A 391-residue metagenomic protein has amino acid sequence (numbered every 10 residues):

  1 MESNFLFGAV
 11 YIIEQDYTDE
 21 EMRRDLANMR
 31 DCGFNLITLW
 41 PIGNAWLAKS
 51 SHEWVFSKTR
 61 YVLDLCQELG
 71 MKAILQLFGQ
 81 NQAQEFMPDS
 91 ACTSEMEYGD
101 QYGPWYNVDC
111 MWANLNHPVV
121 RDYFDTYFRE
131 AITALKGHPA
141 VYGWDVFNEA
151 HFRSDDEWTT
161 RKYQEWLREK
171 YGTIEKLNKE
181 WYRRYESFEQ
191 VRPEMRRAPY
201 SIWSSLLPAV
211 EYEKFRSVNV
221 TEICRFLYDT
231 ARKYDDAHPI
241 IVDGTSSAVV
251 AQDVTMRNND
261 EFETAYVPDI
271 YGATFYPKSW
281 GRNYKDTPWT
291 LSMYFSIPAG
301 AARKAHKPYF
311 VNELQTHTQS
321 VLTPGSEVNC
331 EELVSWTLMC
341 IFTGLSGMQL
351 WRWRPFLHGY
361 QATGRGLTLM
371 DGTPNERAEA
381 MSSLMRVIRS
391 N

Functional and structural regions predicted by a protein language model:
E2-F7, G33-N35, Q67-A73, G137-Y142 (+4 more regions): Short, well-ordered coil/turn segments that N-cap beta-strands
F7-E21, A113-P118, S320-C330: Active-site mouth loops of central-metabolism enzymes
I12-E14, I42, F78-Q82, V146-H151 (+4 more regions): Active-site beta-loop-alpha junctions enriched in small/polar residues
Q15-D31, F124-A131, A251-T264, V328-M339: Short, acidic/polar
M22-G103, F128-L135, T221-P239, E332: Aromatic-lined substrate-binding rim segments of carbohydrate-active enzymes
G99-Y284, P288-L291: Polysaccharide-binding and catalytic clefts of secreted carbohydrate-active enzymes
S279-N391: Carbohydrate-binding surfaces of carbohydrate-active enzymes
